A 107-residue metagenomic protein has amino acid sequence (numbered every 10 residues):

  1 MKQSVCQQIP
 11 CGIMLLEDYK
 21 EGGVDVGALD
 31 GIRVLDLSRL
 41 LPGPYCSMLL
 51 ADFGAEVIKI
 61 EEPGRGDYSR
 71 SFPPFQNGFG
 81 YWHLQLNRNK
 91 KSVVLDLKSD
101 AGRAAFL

Functional and structural regions predicted by a protein language model:
C6-Q7, C11, L15-L107: N-terminal helix-loop segment corresponding to the beta1-alpha1 unit of nucleotide/adenylate-binding folds
